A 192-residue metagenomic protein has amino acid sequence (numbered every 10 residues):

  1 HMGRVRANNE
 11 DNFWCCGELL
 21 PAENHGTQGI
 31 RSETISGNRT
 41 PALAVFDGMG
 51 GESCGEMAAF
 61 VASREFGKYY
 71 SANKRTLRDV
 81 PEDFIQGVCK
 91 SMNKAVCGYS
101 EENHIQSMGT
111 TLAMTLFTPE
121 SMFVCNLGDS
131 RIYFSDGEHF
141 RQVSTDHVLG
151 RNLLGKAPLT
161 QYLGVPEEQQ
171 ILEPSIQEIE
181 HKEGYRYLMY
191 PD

Functional and structural regions predicted by a protein language model:
H1-P191: PP2C/PPM-type serine/threonine phosphatase catalytic domain
